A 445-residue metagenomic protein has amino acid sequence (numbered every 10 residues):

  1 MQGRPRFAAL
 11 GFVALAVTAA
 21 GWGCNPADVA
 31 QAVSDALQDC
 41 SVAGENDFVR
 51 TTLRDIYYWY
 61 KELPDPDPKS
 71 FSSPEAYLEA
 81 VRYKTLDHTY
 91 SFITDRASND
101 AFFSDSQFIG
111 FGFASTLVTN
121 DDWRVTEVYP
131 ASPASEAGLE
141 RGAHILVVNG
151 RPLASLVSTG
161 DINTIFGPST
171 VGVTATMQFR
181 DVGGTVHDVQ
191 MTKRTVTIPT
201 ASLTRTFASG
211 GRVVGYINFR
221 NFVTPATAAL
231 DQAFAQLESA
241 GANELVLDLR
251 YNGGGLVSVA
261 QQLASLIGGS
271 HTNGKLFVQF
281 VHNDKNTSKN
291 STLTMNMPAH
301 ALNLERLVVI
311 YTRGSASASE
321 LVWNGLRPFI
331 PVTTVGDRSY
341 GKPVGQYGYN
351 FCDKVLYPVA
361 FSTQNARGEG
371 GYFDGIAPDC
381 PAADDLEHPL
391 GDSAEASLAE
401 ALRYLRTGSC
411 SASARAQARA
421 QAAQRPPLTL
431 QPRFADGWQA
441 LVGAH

Functional and structural regions predicted by a protein language model:
M1-F12: Bacterial N-terminal signal peptides that target proteins for export
M1-G3, E79, A416: Intrinsically disordered, low-complexity regions enriched in serine, threonine, proline and polar/charged residues
M1-Q2, Y57, T334: Short amphipathic alpha-helical segments with coiled-coil-like heptad repeat character
L10-G21: Bacterial N-terminal signal peptides
A19-G21, L37, A377, T407: Mature extracytoplasmic/luminal segments of secretory-pathway proteins
G23-L245, V259, Q421-H445: Flexible, low-complexity junctional segments that flank or bridge functional domains
G211-I217, P225-Q232, Q236-E244, N252-H445: C-terminal "post-core" interaction segments
